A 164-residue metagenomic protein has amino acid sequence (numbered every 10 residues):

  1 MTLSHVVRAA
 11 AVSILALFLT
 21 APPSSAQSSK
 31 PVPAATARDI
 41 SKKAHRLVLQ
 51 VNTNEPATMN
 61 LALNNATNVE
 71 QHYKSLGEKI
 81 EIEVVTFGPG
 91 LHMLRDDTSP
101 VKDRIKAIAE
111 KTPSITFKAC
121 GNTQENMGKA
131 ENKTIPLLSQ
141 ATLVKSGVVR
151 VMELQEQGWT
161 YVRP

Functional and structural regions predicted by a protein language model:
M1-A11: Bacterial N-terminal signal peptides that target proteins for export
A9-A21: Bacterial N-terminal signal peptides
P22-A26: Sec/Tat signal peptide C-region and signal peptidase I cleavage site
S28-E83, M93: N-terminal secretory signal peptides
L47-Q50, E83-T86, T116-A119, R163: Structural recognition of the beta-strand scaffold that forms the well-ordered cores of secreted hydrolase catalytic
N54, F87-G90, N122: Solvent-exposed coil/turn segments that connect beta secondary-structure elements in extracytoplasmic/periplasmic
T58, A62-N65, V69, G90 (+3 more regions): Stable alpha-helical elements in mature extracytoplasmic
R95-P164: A cross-taxonomic marker for long C-terminal extensions/tails that follow the last structured domain
